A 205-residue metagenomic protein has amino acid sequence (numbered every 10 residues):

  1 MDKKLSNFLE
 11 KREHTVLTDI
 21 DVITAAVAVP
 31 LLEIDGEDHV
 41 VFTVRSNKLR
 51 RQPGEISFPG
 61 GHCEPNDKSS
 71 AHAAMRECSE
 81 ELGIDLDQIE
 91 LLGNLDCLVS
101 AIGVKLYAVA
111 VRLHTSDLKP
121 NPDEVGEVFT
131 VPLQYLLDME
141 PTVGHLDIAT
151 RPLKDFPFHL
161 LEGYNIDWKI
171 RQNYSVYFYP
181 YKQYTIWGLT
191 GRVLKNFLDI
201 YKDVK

Functional and structural regions predicted by a protein language model:
M1-S57, H62-N94, L98-Y107, R112-D117 (+4 more regions): N-terminal leader/linker segments that precede catalytic domains of diphosphate-processing enzymes
L118-D123, E140-P141: Short, charged, solvent-exposed linker or helix-capping segments at domain edges/interfaces that act as flexible hinges
V128-T130: Flexible glycine-rich active-site/ligand-binding loops centered on an Asp-His dyad
Q134, M139-E140: Mixed-charge intrinsically disordered linker/loop segments at interdomain junctions
M139, H145, T150: Active-site/pore-lining binding-face segments in mid-to-C-terminal subdomains
